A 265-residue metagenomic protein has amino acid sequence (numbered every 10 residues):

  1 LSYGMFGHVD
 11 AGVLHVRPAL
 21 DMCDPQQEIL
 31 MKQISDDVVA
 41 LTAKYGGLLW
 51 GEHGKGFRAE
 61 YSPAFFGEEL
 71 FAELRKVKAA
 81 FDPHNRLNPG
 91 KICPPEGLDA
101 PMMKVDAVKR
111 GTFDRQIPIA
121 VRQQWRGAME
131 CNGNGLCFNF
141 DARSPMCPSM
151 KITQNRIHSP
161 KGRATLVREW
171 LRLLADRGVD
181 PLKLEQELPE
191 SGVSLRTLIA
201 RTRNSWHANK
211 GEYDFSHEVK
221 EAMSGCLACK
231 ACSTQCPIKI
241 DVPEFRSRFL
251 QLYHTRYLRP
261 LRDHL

Functional and structural regions predicted by a protein language model:
L1-G133, Q154-R156, G162, P181 (+3 more regions): Conserved glycine-rich FAD pyrophosphate-binding loop
L14, D36, A40, A72 (+8 more regions): Feature representing long, continuous alpha-helical segments
E52-G54, L87-C93, F140-M146, G178-Q186 (+3 more regions): Short coil/turn segments at secondary-structure boundaries
P89-K91, N132-L166, A231-L250: Iron-sulfur cluster-binding cysteine motifs and their immediate structural context in ferredoxin-like electron-transfer
G162-A164, E169-Y213, C232, D241: N-terminal leader/propeptide and maturation segments of large enzyme subunits in energy/redox metabolism and hydrolases
R196-L265: Iron-sulfur-cluster electron-transfer modules
